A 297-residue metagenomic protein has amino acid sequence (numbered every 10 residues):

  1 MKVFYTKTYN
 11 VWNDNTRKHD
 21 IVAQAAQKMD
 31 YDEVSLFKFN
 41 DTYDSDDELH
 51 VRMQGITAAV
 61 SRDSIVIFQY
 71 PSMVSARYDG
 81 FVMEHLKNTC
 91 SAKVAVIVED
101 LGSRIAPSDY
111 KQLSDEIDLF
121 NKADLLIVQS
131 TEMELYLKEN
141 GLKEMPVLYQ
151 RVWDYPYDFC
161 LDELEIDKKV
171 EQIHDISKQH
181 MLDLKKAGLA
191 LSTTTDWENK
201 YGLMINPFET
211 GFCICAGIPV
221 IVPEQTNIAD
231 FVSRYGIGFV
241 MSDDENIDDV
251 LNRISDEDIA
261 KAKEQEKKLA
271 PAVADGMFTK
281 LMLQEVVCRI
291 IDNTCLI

Functional and structural regions predicted by a protein language model:
M1-S75: N-terminal pre-catalytic "stem/leader" segment of glycosyltransferase-like enzymes
N15-K18, V128-S130, P223-E224: Replace "coordinates the UDP/GDP/TDP-sugar" with "coordinates nucleotide-activated sugar donors
S45-K122, V128-L135: Extended catalytic core of nucleotide-activated donor transferases of GT-like folds
D124-L161: Donor nucleotide-sugar binding/catalytic pocket of nucleotide-sugar-dependent glycosyltransferases
Y155-K186: Conserved catalytic-core segment of nucleotide-activated headgroup transferases in glycan assembly
M181-C215, V222-D230: Nucleotide-sugar-dependent
A229-V250: Change "using UDP/GDP/dTDP sugars" to "using nucleotide sugars
D244-D249, D256-I297: A charged, aromatic-enriched C-terminal amphipathic alpha-helix characteristic of glycosyltransferases across folds
